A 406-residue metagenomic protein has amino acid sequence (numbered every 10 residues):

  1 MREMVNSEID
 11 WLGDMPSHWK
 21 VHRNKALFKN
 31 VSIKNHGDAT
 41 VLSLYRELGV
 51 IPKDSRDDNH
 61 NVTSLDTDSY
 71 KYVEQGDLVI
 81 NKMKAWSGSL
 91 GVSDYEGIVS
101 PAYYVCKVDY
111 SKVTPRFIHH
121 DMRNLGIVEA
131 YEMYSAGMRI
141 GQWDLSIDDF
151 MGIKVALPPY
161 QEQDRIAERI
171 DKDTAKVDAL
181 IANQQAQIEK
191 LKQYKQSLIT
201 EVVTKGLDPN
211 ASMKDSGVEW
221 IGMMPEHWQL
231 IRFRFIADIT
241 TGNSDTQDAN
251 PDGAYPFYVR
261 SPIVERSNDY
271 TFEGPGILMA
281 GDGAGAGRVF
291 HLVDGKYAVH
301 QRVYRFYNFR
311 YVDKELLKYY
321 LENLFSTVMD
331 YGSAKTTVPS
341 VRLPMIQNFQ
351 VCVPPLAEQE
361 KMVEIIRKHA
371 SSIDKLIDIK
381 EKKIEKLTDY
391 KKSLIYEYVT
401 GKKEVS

Functional and structural regions predicted by a protein language model:
M1-L12, H18, P158-A211, Q350-S406: Amphipathic alpha-helical coiled-coil/heptad-repeat segments
R2-H36, G152, Y160, D164 (+4 more regions): Non-catalytic DNA-recognition/assembly elements of restriction-modification systems
E3-D10, M83, G97-Y104, M138-D164 (+2 more regions): A short glycine-rich beta-alpha junction/loop motif
M4, K25-S64, I231-F290: DNA target-recognition patches
T63-S69, Y95, T337: Short, conserved secondary-structure segments in the cores of folded domains
S69-Y72, T271: Residue-level "contact hotspot" at macromolecular interaction interfaces
W86-S93: Short, Lys/Arg- and Gly-enriched loop/turn segments at beta-strand edges
